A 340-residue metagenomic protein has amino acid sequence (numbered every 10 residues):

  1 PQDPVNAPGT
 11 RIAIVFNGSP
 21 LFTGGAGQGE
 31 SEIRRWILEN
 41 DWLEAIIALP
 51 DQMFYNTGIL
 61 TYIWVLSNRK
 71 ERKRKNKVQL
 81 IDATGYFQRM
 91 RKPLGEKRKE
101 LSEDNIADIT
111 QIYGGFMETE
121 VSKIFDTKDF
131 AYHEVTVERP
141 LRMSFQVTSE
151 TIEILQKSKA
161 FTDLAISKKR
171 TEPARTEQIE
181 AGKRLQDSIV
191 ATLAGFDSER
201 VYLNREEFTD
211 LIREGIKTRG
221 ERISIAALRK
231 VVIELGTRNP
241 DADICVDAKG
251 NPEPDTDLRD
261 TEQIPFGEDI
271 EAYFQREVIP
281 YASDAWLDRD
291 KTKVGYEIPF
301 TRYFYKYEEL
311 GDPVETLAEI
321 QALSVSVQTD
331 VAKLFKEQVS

Functional and structural regions predicted by a protein language model:
P1-A332: A conserved structural/catalytic subdomain of Rossmann-like adenosyl-cofactor enzymes
